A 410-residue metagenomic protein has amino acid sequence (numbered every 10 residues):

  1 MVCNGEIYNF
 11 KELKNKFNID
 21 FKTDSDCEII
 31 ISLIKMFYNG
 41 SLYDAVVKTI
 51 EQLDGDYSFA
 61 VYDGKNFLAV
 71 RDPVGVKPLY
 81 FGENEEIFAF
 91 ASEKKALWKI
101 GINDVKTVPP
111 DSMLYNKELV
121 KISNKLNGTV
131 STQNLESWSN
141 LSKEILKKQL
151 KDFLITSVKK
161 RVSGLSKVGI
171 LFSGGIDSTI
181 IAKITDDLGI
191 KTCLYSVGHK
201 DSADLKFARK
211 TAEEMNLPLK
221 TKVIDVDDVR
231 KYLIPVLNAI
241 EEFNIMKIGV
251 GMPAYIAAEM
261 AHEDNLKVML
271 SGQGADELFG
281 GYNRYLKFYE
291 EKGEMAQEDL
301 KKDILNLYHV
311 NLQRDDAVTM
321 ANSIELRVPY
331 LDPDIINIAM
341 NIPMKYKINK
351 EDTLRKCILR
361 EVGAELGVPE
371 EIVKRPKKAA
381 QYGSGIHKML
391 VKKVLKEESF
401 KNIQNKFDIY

Functional and structural regions predicted by a protein language model:
M1-R230, P235-V236: Cysteine-centered catalytic environments shared across enzyme families
F21-D26, L42-D44, N103, N349-K350 (+1 more regions): Short, surface-exposed acidic
C27-I31, I336, K377: Short, well-structured alpha-helical segments
I29-M36, I256, Q313, N341 (+1 more regions): Short, hydrophobic/amphipathic alpha-helical patches that form generic packing surfaces within helical domains
V61, S271, I372-V373: Short beta-strand
N66, V76-L79, W138-L366, A380-K393: ATP-dependent adenylate-handling active sites, centered on carboxylate activation for C-N bond formation
F90, I342-M344, S399: Short, solvent-exposed coil/turn linker segments
P369-Y410: PAPS-dependent sulfotransferase catalytic core
